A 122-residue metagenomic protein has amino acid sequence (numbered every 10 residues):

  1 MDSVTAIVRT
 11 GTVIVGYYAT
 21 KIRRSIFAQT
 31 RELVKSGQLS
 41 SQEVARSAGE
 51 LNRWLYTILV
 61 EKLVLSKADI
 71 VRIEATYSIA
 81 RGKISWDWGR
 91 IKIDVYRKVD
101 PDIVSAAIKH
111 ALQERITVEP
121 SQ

Functional and structural regions predicted by a protein language model:
S3-Y18, R23-R24, T76-Q122: Long protein-protein interaction modules used by eukaryotic assembly/scaffold proteins
T12, S41-A45: Conserved phosphate/pyrophosphate-binding and hydrolysis machinery centered on Walker-type P-loop NTPases, extending
I22, T30-Q38: Feature for intrinsically disordered/low-complexity regulatory segments and propeptides
V44-W54, L65-W86: Short, structured protein-protein interaction patches enriched in aromatics and acidic/basic residues, typified by
Y56-L59: Phosphate-interacting basic helix/loop segments used at nucleotide- and nucleic-acid interfaces
K62: Glycine-rich phosphate/adenylate-binding loop
